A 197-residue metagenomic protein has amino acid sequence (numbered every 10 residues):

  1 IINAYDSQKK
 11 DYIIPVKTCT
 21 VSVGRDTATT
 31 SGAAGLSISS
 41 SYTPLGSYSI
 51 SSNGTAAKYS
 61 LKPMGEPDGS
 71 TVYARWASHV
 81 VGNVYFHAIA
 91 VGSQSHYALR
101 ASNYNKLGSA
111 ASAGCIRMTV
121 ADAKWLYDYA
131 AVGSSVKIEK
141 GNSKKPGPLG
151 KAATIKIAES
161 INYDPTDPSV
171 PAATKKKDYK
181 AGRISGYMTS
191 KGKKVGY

Functional and structural regions predicted by a protein language model:
I1-T29: A structural motif detector for short, solvent-exposed N-terminal "entry" segments of globular domains
P15, L36-S37, K124: Short, solvent-exposed loop/turn positions at domain surfaces that link secondary-structure elements or cap domain
P15-T20, Y42, S47-S49, S135: Well-ordered beta-strand positions in beta-sheet-rich domains
C19-I38, A57-D68: N-terminal post-signal-peptidase region of extra-cytosolic proteins
V21-V23, I50, V80, I138: Hydrophobic residues in beta-strands and at strand termini
G24, N53, I89-V91: Generic beta-structure capping elements
L45, A57-Y197: Exported/periplasmic cell-wall-interacting domains
